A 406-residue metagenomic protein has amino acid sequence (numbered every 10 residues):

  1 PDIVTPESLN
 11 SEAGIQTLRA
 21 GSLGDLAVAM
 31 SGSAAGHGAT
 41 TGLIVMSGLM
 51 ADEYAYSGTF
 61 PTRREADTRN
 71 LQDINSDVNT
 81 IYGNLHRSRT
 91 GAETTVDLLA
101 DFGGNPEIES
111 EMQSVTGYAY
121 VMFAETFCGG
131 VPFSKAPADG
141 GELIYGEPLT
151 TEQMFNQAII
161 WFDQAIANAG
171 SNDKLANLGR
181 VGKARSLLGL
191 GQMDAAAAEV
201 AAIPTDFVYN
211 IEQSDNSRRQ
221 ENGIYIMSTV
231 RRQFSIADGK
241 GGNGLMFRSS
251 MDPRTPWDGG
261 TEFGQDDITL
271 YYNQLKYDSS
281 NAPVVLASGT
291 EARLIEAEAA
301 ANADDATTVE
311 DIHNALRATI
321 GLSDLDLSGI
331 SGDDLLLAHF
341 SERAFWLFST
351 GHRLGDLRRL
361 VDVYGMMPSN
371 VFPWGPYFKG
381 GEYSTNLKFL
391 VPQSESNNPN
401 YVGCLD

Functional and structural regions predicted by a protein language model:
P1-L43, L325, G365-D406: Membrane-proximal, proline-rich intrinsically disordered regions
R19, R89-A92, V96, F155 (+3 more regions): Inward-facing hydrophobic residues that define packing positions of alpha-helical scaffold repeats
M50, F60, I159, G191-T290 (+8 more regions): Hydrophobic-face positions in mid-chain alpha helices that act as interaction patches
G58-T126, Q164-D173, S280-V284, N302 (+1 more regions): Conserved, well-structured interaction surfaces
